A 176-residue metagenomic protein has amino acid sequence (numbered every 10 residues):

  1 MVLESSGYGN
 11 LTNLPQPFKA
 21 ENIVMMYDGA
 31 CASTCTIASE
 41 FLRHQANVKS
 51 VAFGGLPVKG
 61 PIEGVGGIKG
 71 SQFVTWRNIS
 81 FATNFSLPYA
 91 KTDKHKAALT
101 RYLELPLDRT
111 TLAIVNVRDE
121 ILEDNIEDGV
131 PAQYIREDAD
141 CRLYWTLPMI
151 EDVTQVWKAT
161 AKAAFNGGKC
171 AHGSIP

Functional and structural regions predicted by a protein language model:
M1-P176: C-terminal "post-core" interaction segments
